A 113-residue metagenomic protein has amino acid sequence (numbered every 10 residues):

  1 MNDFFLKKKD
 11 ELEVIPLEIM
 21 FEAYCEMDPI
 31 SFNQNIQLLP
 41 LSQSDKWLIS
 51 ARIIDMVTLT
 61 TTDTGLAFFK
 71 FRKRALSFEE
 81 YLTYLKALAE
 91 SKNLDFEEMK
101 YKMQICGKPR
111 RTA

Functional and structural regions predicted by a protein language model:
M1-F71, E79-L85, K92-A113: EF-hand and EF-hand-like helix-loop-helix modules
